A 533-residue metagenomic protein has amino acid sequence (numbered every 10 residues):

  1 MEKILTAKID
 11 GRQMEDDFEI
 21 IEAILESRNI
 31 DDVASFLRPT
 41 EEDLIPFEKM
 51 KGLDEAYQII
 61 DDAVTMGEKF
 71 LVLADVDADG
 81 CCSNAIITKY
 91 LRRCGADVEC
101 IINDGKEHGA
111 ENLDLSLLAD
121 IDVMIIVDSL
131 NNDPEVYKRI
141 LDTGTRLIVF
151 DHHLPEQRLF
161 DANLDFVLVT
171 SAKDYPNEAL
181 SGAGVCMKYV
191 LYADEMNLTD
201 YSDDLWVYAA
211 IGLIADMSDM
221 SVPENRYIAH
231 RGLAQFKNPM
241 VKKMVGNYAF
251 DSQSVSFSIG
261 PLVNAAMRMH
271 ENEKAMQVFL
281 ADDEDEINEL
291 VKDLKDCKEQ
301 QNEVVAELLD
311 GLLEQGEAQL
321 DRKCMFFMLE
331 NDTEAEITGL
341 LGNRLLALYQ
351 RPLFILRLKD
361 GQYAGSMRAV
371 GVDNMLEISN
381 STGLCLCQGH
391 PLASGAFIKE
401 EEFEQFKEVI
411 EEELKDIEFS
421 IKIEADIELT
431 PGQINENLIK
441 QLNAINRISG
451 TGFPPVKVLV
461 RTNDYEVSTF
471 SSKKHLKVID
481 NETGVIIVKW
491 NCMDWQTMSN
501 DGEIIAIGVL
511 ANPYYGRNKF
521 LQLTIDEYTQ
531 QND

Functional and structural regions predicted by a protein language model:
E2-V123, D142-T145, L164, D194-E411 (+2 more regions): Hydrophobic helix-and-loop "lid/oligomerization" segment in the mid-to-C-terminal part of catalytic domains
S116-L117, M124-L141, L147-S218: Conserved phosphate-handling catalytic cores of large alpha/beta enzymes
G232-L233, L442, R447, E466 (+2 more regions): Catalytic or ion-coupling anion/metal-binding cores of large enzyme and transporter domains
M328, K477-N481, L523-E527: Short, acidic/hydrophobic/Gly-rich beta-strand patch recurrent on exposed beta strands that often constitutes part
S394, E402-E408, T469-F470, S499-D533: OB-fold single-stranded nucleic acid-binding module
E400-V458: Anionic-ligand-binding alpha/beta catalytic cores of soluble enzymes and soluble regulatory domains that recognize
G450-S472, I504-L510: Structural detector for short beta-strands of small beta-barrel domains
N481-M498: Beta-strand/loop nucleic-acid-binding surfaces
